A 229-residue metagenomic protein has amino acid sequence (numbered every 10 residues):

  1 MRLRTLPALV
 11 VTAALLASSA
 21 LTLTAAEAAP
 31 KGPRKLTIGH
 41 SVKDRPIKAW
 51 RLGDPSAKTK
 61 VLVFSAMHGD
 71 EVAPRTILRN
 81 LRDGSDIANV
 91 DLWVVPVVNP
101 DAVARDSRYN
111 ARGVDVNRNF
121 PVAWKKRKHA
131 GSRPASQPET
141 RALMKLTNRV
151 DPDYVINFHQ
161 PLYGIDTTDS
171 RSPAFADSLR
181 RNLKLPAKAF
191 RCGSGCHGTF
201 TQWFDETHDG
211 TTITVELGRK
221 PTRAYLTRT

Functional and structural regions predicted by a protein language model:
M1-A28: Secretory targeting and sorting signals
K31-P46: N-terminal cap/lid segment of alpha/beta-hydrolase-fold proteins
S41-V42, A57-F64, E71-G193, Q202 (+2 more regions): Active-site/substrate-binding loop(s) of hydrolase catalytic cores
K48-A57: Short beta-strand-to-loop junctions in surface cap/lid or active-site-entrance loops
H208-G210: Extended, low-polarity segments enriched in aliphatic/aromatic residues
P221-T229: His/Asp/Glu-rich mid-to-C-terminal helical/loop segments that flank catalytic regions of hydrolases
